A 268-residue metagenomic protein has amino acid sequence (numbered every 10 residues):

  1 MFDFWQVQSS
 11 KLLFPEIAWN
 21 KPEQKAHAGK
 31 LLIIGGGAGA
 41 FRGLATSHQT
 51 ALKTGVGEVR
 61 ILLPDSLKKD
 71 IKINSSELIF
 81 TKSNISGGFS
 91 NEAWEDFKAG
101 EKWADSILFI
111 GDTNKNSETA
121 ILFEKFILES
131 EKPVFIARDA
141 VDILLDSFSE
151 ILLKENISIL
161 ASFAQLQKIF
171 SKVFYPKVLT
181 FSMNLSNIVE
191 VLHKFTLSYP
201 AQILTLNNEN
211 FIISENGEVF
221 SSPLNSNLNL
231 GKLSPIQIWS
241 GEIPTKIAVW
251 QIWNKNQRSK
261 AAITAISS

Functional and structural regions predicted by a protein language model:
M1-K25: Positively charged, low-complexity intrinsically disordered leader regions
F2-F4, N256-S268: Charged C-terminal helix
D3-W5, L62-G231, I252-W253: Glycine-rich phosphate/dinucleotide-binding loop and adjoining beta-alpha-beta core of small-molecule
I17, R42, E92-E95, E190 (+1 more regions): Short, contiguous clusters of charged residues that form electrostatic/catalytic patches at enzyme active sites, used
I17-I79, T264-S268: Substrate-binding N-lobe of the ribokinase-like
N20-E23, A38-A40, E218-I247, Q251: Short glycine/threonine-rich catalytic loop with a Thr-x-Gly-x-Asp
L32-R42, T113, P133-R138, Q237: Short, glycine-rich nucleotide/cofactor-binding loops
G39-T54, R60, N116-T119, I143-L145 (+1 more regions): Short glycine/serine/threonine-rich phosphate/pyrophosphate-binding segments that cradle anionic phosphate groups
